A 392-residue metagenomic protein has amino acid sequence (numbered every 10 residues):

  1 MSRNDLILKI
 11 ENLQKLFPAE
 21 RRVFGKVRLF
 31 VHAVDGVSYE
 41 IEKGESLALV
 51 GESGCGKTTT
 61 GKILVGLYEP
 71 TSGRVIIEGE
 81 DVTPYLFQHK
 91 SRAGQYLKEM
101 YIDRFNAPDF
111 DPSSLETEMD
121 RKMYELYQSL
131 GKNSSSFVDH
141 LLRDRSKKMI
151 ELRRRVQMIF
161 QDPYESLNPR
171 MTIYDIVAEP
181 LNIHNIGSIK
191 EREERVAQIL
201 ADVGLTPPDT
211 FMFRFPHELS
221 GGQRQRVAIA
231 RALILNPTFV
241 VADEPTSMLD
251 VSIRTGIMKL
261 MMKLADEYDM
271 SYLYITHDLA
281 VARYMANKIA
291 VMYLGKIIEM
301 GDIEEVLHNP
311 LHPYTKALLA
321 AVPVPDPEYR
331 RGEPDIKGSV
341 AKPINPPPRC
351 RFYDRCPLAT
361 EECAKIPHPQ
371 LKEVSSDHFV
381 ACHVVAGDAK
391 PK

Functional and structural regions predicted by a protein language model:
R3-L6, A19-G25, F30, F87-H89 (+3 more regions): Short catalytic/signature loops enriched in Gly
G66-E69, P245, L249, I253-R331: P-loop NTP-binding/switch modules centered on Walker-like glycine-rich loops
G73-P84, E125-H140, L152: Conserved ABC transporter NBD signature motif
E191-T210, L319: Conserved ABC ATPase "signature" region
R214-L219, Q223: Conserved ABC ATPase signature
I234-T238: A short, proline-enriched helix->beta-strand linker immediately N-terminal to the Walker B motif in ABC-type P-loop
